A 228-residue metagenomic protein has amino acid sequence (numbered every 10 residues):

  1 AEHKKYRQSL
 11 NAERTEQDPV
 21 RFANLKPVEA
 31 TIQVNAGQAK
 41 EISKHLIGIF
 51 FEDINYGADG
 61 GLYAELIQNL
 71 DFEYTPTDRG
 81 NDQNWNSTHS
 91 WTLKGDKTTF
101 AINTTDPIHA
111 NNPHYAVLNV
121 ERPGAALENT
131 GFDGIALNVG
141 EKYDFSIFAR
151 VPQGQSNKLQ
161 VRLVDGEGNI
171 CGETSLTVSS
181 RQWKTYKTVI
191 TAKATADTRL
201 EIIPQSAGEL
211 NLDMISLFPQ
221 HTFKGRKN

Functional and structural regions predicted by a protein language model:
A1-N228: Extracellular and organelle-lumenal recognition/adhesion modules and their flexible linkers in secreted
